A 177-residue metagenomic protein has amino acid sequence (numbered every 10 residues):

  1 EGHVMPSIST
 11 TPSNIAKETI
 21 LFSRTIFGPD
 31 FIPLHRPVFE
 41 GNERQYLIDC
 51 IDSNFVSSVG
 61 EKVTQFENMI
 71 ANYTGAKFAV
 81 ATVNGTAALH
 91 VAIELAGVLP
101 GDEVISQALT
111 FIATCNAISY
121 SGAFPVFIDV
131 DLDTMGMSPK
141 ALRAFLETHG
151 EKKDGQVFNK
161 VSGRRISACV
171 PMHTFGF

Functional and structural regions predicted by a protein language model:
V4-V56: N-terminal "arm"/small-domain region of PLP-dependent enzymes with the aminotransferase-like
R36-P37, D129, T174: Conserved donor-binding loops in enzymes that form glycosidic bonds
Q45, D49-D52, T64-G75, K140-E147: Replace "anionic and nucleotidyl ligands
V59-E103, A117-S119, F127-D129, K152-V161: Phosphate-binding glycine-rich loop
A81, S106, A168-P171: A short beta-strand submotif of the Rossmann-like class I SAM-dependent methyltransferase core that lines
T110-T114: Conserved coil-to-alpha-helix start sites within the AMP-binding
G122: Structured binding elements
M135-F177: Active-site phosphate-binding strand-loop segment of PLP-dependent enzymes
